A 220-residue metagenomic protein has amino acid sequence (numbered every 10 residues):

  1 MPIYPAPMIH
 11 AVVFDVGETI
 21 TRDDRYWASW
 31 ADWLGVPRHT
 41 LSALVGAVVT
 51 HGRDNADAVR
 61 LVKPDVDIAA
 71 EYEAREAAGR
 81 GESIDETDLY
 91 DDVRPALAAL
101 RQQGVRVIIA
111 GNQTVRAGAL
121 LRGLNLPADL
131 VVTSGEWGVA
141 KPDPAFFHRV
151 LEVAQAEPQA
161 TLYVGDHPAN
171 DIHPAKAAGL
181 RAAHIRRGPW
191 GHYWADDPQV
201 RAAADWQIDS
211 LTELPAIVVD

Functional and structural regions predicted by a protein language model:
M1-V13, R94-D220: Asp-based, Mg2+/Mn2+-dependent phosphohydrolase catalytic module
I3-V105, T114-G118: N-terminal helical cap/lid subdomain that shapes the substrate entry/recognition surface in HAD-like hydrolases
